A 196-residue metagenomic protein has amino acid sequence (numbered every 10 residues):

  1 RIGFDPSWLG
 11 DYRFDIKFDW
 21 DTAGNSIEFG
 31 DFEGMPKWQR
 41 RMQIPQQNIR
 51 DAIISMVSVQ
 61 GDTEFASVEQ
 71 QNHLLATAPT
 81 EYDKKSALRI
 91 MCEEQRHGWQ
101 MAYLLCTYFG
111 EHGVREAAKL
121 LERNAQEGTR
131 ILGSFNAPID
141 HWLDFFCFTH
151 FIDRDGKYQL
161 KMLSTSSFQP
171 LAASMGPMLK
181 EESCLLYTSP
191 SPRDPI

Functional and structural regions predicted by a protein language model:
R1-K85, T107-I139, L143: Terminal targeting/low-complexity segments that flank the catalytic cores of oxidoreductases
T63-Q70, H97, I152-Q159, L185: Amphipathic, well-ordered alpha-helical segments in soluble domains
L74-K85, Q159-P177, R193: Inter-helical turn/loop segments and adjacent helix faces that build the functional surface of alpha-helical bundle
M91-R115: Carboxylate/His-rich catalytic cores and anion/metal-binding grooves
H141-C147, Y158: Active-site-adjacent structural elements in folded domains
S174-L186: Alpha-helical membrane segments in multi-pass integral membrane proteins
Y187-I196: Single conserved hydrophobic/aromatic residue that forms the stacking wall/gate of nucleotide- or nucleobase-binding
